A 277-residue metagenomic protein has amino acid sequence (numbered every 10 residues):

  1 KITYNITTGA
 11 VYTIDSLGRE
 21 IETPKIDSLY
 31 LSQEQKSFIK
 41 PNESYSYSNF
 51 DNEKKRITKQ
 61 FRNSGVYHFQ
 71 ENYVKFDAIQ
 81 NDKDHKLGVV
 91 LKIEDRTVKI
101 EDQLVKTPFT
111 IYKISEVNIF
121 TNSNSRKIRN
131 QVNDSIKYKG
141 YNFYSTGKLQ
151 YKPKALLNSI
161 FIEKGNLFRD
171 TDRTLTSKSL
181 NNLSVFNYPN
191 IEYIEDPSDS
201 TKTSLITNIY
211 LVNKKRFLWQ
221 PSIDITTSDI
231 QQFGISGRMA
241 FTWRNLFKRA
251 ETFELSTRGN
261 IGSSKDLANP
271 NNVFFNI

Functional and structural regions predicted by a protein language model:
K1-I277: Immediate N-terminus of the mature polypeptide
